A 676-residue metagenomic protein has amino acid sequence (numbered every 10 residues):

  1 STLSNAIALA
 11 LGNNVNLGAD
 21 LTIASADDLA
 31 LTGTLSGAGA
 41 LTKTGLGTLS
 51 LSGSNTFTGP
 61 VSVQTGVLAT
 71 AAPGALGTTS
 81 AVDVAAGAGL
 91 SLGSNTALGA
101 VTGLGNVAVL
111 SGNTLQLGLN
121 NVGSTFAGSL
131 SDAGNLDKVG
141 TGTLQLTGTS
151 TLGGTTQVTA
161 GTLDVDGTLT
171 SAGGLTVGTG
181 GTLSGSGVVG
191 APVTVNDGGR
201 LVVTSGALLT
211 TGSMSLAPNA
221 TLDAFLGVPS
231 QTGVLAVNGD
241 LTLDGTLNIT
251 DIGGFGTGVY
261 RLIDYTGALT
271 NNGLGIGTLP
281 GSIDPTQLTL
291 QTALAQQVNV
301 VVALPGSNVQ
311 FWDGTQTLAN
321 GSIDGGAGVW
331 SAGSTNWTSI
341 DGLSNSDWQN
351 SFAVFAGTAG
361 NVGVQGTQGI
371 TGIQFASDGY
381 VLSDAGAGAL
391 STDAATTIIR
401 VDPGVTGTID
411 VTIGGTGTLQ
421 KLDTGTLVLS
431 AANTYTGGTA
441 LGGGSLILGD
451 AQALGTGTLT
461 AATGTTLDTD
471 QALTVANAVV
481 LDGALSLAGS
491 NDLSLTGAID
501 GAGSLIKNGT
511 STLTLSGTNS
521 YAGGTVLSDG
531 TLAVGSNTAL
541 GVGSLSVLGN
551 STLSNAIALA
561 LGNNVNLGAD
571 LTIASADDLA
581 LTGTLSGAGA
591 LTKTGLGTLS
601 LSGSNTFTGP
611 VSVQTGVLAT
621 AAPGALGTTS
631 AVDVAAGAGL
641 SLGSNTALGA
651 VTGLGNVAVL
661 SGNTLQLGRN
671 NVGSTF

Functional and structural regions predicted by a protein language model:
L3-N5, G87-G93, S186, G227-V234 (+4 more regions): Short aromatic-glycine motifs in intrinsically disordered, low-complexity regions
N5-V15, G99, A353-G369, Y435 (+8 more regions): N-terminal extracellular ligand-recognition/capping segment immediately after the signal peptide
L11-G12, L17, V109-G112, L290-N299 (+3 more regions): Extracellular interaction modules
L17-V84, N106-G178, V188-T194, V300-G342 (+4 more regions): Extracellular repeat-rich scaffold modules on cell surfaces
T22, Q116-L117, T182-V259, Q316-T317 (+3 more regions): Extracellular beta-strand/loop-rich repeat segments of large surface/secreted proteins
S36, T102, A207-T211, A217-A303 (+5 more regions): Extracellular, surface-exposed repeat/solenoid domains
F225-L226, S346-T358, L448, V547: Glycine-rich repeat segments that build the extracellular carbohydrate-interaction surface of secreted and virion
